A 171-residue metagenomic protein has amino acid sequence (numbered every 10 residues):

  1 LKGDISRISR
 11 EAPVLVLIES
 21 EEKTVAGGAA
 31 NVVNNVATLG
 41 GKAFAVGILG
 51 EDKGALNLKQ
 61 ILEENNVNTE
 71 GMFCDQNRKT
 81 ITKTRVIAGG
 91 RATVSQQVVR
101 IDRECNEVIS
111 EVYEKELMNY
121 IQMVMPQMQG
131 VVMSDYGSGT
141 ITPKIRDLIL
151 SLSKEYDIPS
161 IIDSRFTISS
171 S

Functional and structural regions predicted by a protein language model:
L1-S6, E11, I18-S171: Ribokinase/PfkB-type carbohydrate-kinase core domain
